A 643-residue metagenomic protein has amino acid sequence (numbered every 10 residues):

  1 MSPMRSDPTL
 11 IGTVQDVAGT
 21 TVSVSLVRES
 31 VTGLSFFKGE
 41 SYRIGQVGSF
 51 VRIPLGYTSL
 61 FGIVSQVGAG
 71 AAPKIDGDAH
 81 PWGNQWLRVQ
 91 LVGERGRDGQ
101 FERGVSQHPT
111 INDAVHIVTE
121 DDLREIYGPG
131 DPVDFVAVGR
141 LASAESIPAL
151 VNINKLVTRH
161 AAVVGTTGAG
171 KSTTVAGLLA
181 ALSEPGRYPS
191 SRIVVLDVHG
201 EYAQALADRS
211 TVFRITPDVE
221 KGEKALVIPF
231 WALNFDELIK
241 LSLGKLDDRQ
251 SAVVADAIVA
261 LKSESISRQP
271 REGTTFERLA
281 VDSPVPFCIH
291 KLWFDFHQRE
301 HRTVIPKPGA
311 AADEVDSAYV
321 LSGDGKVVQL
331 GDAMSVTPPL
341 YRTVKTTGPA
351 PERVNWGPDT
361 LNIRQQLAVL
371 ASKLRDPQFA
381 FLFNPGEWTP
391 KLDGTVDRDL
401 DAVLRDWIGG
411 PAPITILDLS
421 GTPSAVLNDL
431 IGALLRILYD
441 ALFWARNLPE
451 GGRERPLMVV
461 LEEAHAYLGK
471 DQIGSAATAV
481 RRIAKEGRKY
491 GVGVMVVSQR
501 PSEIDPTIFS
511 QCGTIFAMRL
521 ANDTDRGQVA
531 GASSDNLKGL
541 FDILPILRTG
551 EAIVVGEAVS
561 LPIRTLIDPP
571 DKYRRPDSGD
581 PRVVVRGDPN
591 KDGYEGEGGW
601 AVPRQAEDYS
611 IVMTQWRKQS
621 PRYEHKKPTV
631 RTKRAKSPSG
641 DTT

Functional and structural regions predicted by a protein language model:
S2-G130: Conserved ASCE P-loop ATPase motor domains encompassing nucleic-acid-directed helicases/translocases
F135-D218, P506, V554, R586-G587: Glycine-rich phosphate-binding loop of nucleotide-binding enzymes
A181-G186, L438-F443, A479-M495: Substrate-engagement module of ASCE P-loop NTPases
S190-I193, P411-I414, E454-M458, Y490-M495: Loop/turn-to-beta-strand initiation segments
G200-S210, F230-A479: P-loop NTPase motor domains
G244, A476, R482-L566: Conserved ATP-driven motor cores of ASCE-family P-loop NTPases powering translocation/secretion/packaging/pilus
V253-G273, D542-Y573: Conserved AAA+ ATPase small/helical "lid" subdomain
L321, Q329-A333, P338-T343, D429 (+1 more regions): Conserved P-loop NTPase motor module
